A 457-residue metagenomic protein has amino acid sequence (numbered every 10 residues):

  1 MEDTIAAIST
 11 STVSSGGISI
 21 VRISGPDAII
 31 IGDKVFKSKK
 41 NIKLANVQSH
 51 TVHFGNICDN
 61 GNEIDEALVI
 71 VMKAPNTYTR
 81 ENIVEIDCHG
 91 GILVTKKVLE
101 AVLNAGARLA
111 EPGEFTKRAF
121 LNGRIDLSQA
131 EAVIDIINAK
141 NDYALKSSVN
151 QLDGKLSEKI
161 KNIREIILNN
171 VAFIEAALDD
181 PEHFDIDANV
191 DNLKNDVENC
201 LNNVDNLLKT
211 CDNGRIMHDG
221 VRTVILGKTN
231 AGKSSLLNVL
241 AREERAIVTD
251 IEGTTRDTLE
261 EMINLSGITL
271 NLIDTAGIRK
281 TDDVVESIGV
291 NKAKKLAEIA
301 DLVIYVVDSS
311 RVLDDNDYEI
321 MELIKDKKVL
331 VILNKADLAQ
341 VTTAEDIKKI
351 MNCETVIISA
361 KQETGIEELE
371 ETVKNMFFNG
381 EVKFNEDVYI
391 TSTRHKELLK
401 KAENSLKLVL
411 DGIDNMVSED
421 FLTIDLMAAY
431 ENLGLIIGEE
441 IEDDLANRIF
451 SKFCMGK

Functional and structural regions predicted by a protein language model:
M1-K146, N150, G154, L330: A glycine-rich (often HGG/GG-containing) alpha/beta subdomain
D3-S9, D142-N264, T281-D283, L313-K457: C-terminal-of-GTPase-core extension/linker across diverse P-loop GTPases
V13, N62, N76, M217 (+5 more regions): Conserved catalytic network of the ASCE P-loop NTPase/AAA+ motor domain
S14, G25-A28, K73-T77, G91-L93 (+6 more regions): Conserved nucleotide-binding/hydrolysis micro-motifs of P-loop NTPases
G16-G17, H50-V52, I299-V303, D326-V329 (+1 more regions): Short glycine-/polar-rich loops that comprise or flank the Walker A/P-loop and associated switch/sensor motifs
H53-D65, V69-K73, G253-T281, I299-L302: Switch I (G2) and immediately adjacent beta-strands of P-loop GTPase domains
L272, V306, I332: Generic enzyme active-site microenvironment
E286-S310: Inter-motif core of Ras-like GTPase G domains
